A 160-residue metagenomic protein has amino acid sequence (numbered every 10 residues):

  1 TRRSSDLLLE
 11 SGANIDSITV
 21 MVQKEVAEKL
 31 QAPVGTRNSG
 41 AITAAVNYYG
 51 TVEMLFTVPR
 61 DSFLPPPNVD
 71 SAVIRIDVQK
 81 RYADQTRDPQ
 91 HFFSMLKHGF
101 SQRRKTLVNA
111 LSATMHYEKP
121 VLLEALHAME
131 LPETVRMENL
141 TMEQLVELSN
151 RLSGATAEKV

Functional and structural regions predicted by a protein language model:
T1-S4: Short, small-residue-biased leader/transition segments that mark boundaries at the very start of proteins
L7-L8: A short acidic, amphipathic alpha-helical/loop segment
S11-I15, V34-A44: A short alpha->loop->secondary-structure connector
G12-K29: Conserved beta-strand signature within the Rossmann-like core of class I S-adenosyl-L-methionine
Q23, I74, T141: Residue-level signature of catalytic and energy-coupling elements of molecular machines, predominantly ATP/GTP-dependent
K29-L30, L148: Residues that scaffold the ATP/ADP-binding catalytic core of kinase and kinase-like folds
A44-Y117: Substrate-binding/catalytic lobe of Class I Rossmann-like enzymes that use SAM or dcSAM, i.e., the mid-to-C-terminal
V78, L96-V160: C-terminal lobe and adjacent flexible extensions of AdoMet/dcAdoMet transferase-like proteins
